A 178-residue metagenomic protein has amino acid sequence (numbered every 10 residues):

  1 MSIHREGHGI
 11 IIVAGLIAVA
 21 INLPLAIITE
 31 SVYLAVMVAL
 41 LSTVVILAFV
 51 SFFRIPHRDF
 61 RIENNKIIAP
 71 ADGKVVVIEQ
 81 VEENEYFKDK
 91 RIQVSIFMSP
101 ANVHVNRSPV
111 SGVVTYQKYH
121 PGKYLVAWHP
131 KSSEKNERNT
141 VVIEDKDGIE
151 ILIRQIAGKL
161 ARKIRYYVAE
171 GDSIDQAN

Functional and structural regions predicted by a protein language model:
M1-N178: Contiguous, well-folded functional domains in the mature portion of proteins
